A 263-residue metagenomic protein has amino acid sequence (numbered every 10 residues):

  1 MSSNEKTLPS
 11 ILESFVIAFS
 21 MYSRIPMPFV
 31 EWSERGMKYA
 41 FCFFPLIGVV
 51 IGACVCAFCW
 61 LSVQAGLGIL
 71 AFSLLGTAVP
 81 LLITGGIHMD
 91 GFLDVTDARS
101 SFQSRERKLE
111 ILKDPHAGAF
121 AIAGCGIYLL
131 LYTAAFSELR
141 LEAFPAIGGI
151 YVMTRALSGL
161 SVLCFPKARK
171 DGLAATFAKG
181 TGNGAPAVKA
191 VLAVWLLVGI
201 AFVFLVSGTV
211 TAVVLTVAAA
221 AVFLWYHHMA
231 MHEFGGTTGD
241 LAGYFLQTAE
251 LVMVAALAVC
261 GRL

Functional and structural regions predicted by a protein language model:
S2-W32: Membrane-proximal soluble regions of multi-pass membrane proteins
R24-G36, S104-I111, K167-L173, H232: Non-transmembrane, extramembrane segments of multi-pass ion/lipid transporters
F29, Q64-G68, R140-L141, L163-D171 (+3 more regions): Transmembrane helix-loop junctions in multipass membrane proteins, especially transporters and channels
K38-V55, V95-E142, A146-G148, G184-F202 (+1 more regions): Multi-pass membrane catalytic core of lipid/isoprenoid biosynthesis enzymes
C42-T96, P145-I150, V210-A230: Membrane-embedded alpha-helical segments that form the functional core of polytopic membrane enzymes, especially those
V79-A117, H227-A249: Acidic (Asp/Glu-rich) catalytic motifs at the cytosolic membrane interface
A156-L192, F234: Solvent-exposed interhelical
L196-G243: Terminal transmembrane helical module of multi-pass membrane proteins
